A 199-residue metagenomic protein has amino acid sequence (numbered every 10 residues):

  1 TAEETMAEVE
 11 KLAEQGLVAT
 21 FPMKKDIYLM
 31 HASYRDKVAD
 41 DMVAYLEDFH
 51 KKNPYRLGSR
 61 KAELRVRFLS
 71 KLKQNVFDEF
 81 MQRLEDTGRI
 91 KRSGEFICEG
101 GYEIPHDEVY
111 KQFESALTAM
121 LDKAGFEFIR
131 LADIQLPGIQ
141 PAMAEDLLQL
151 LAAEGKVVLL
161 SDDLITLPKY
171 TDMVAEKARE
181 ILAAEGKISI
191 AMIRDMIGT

Functional and structural regions predicted by a protein language model:
T1-T199: C-terminal non-catalytic scaffold/interaction domains in large multidomain proteins
